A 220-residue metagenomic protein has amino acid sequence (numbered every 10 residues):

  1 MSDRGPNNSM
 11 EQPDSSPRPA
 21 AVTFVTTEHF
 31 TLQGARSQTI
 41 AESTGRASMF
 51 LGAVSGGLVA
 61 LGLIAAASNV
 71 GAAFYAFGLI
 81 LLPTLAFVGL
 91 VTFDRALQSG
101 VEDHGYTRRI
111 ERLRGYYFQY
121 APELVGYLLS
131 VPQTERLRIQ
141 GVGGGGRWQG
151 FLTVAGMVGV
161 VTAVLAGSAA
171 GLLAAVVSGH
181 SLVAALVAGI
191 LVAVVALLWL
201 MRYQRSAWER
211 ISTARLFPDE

Functional and structural regions predicted by a protein language model:
S2-Q12, L79-Y120: Membrane-anchoring/interfacial helices and their immediately flanking loops in integral membrane proteins
M10-D14, I40-F50: Alpha-helical transmembrane segments of integral membrane proteins, especially early/N-terminal helices
Q12-H29, G34, T92: Short, charged/polar, low-complexity loop and linker segments that flank or interrupt alpha-helical bundles
P13-T23, H104-G144, F217-E220: Solvent-exposed, non-transmembrane helices and loops of integral membrane proteins
H29-A41, G144-G146: Cytosolic juxtamembrane amphipathic/interface segments immediately preceding and feeding into a transmembrane helix
T44-Q98, G146-S206: Alpha-helical transmembrane segments and their immediate juxtamembrane boundary regions in integral membrane proteins
R202-E220: Cytosolic/matrix-facing juxtamembrane and C-terminal tails of multi-pass cellular membrane proteins
